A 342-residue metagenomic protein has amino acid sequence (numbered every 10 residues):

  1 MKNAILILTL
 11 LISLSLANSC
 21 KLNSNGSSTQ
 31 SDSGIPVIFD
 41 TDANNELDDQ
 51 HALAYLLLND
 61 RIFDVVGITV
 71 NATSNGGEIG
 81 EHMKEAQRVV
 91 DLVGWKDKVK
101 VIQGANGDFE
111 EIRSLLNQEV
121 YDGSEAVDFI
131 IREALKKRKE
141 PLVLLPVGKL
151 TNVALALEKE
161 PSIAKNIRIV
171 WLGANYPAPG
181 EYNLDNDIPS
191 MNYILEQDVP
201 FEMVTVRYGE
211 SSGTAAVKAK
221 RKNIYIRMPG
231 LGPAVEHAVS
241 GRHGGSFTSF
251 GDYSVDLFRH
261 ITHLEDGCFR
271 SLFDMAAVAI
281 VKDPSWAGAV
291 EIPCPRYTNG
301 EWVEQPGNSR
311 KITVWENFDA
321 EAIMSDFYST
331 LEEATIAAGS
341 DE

Functional and structural regions predicted by a protein language model:
M1: Tryptophan-rich substrate-binding surfaces of secreted polymer-degrading and adhesive proteins
A4-L14: Sec-dependent N-terminal signal peptides
L16-S19: C-terminal motif of bacterial Sec signal peptides marking the signal peptidase cleavage site
K21-E342: N-terminal acidic, glycine/proline-rich low-complexity segments
